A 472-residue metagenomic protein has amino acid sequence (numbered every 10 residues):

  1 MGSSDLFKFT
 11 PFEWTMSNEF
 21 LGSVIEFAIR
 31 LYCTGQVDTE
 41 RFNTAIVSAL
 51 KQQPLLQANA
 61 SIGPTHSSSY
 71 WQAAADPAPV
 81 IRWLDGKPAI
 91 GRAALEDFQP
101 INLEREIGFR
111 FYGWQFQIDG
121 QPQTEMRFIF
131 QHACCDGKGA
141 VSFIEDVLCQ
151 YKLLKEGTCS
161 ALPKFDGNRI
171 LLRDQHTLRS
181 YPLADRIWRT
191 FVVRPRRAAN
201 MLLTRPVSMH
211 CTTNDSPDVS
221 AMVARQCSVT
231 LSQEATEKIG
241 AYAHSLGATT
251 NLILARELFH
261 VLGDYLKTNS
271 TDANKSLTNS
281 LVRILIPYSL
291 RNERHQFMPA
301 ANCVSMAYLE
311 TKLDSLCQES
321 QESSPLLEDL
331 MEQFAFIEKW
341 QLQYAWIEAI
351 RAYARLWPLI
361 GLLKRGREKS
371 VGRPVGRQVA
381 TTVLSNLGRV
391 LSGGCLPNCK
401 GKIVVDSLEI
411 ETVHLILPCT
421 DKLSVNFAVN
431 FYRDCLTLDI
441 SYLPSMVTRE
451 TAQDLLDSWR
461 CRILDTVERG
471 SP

Functional and structural regions predicted by a protein language model:
M1-P11, C134, K138-S142, D146-E237 (+2 more regions): Non-catalytic, low-complexity flexible loops and terminal extensions
M1-S67, D76-R110, L231, G263-P472: Acyl-thioester-dependent acyl-group transfer interface
Y32, A89-I90, N102-L154, P163-Q175 (+2 more regions): Histidine-centered acyl-transfer/condensation active-site motif and its immediate structural neighborhood
D38, D136-A140, T250-N251: Hydrophobic (often cysteine-bearing) scaffold residues that line and stabilize catalytic clefts of nucleotide/cofactor
K51, C135, L148-K155, H244 (+2 more regions): Hydrophobic/aromatic-lined pockets within catalytic cores
T124-M126, N251, V282: Alpha-helical scaffolds flanking conserved acidic
H132, A243-T250: Alpha-helical hinge/cap motifs
T250-F259: Short amphipathic alpha-helical segments
